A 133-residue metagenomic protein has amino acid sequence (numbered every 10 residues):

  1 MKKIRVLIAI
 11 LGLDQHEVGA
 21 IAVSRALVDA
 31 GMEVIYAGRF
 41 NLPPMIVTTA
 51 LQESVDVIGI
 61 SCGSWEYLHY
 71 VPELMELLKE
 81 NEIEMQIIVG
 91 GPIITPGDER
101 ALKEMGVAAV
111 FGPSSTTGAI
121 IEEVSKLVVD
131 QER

Functional and structural regions predicted by a protein language model:
M1-A37, V129-R133: ATP-dependent carboxylate/acyl-activation modules
K2-K3, K79, K103, K126: Context-gated lysine
A20-I121: Cofactor-cradling patches in redox/metallo enzymes
T117-R133: A charged, well-structured terminal subsegment
